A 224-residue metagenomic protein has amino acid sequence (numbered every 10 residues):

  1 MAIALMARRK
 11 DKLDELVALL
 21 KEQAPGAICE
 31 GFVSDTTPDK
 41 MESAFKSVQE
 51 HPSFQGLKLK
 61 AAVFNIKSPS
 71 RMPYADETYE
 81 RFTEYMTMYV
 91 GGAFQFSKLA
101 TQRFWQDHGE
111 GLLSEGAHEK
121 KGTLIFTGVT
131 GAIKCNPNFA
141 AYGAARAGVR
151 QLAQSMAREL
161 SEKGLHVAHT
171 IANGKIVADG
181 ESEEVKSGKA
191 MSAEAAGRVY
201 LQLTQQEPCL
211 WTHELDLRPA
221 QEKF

Functional and structural regions predicted by a protein language model:
M1-E15: Conserved glycine-rich Rossmann-like NAD(P)H-binding loop of the short-chain dehydrogenase/reductase
M6, N65-I66, K121-G131, T170-A172: SDR active-site strand-loop-helix element
L20-D39: Rossmann-fold cofactor-recognition segment
E50-S53, M88-H118: Amphipathic alpha-helical dimer-interface segment in Rossmann-like NAD(P)H-dependent oxidoreductases
Q55-K67, Y89, F126, A168: Rossmann-fold scaffold of SDR-type NAD(P)-dependent oxidoreductases
K60, S68, A75-Q95, V149: Catalytic Tyr-X3-Lys loop
Y85, G109-G148, A153-Q154, R158-S161: Catalytic loop of short-chain dehydrogenase/reductase
R158, E162-F224: C-terminal helical subdomain
